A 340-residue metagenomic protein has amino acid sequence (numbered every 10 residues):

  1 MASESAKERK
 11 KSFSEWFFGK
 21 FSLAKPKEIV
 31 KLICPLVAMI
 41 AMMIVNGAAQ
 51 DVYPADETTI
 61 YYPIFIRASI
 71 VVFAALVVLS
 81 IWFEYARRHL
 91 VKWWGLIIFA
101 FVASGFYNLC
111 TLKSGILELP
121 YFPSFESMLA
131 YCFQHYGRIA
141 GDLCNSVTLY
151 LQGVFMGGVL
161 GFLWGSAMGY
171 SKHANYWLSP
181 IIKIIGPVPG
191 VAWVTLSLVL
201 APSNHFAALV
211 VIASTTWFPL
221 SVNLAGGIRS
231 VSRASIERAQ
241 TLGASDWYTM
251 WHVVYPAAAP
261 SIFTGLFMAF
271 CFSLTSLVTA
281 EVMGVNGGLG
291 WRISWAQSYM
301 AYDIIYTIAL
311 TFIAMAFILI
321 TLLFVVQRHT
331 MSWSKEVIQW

Functional and structural regions predicted by a protein language model:
M1-A100, Q134: Membrane-topology segments of multi-pass transport proteins
G19-S22, D51-I64, I81, L109-M156: Periplasmic/extracellular loop-to-transmembrane helix junction in inner-membrane transport proteins
L79-A86, Q152-I182: Transmembrane-helix boundary motif in ABC transporter permease subunits
A140, C144, T148-M168, T311 (+2 more regions): Hydrophobic alpha-helical transmembrane segments of multipass integral membrane proteins, especially permease/channel
W177, P219-L266, L289, I293: Short cytoplasmic-facing helical segments at TM-TM junctions of multi-pass membrane proteins
I182-T216: Generic hydrophobic transmembrane alpha-helix motif, especially the helices
V210-S214, W247-A280, L323: Transmembrane alpha-helices
T264, Y306-W340: C-terminal transmembrane helix and the adjacent membrane-cytosol boundary/short C-terminal tail of inner/organellar
